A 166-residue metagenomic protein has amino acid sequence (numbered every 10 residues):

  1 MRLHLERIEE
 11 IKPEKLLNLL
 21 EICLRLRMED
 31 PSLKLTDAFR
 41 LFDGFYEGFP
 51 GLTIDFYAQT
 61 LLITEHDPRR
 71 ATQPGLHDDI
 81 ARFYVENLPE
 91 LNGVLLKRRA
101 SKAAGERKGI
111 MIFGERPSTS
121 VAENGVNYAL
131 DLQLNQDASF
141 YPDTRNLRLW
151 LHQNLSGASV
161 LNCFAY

Functional and structural regions predicted by a protein language model:
M1-A58, H66: Non-catalytic accessory regions of SAM-dependent methyltransferases
E47-G48, L52-D55, A71, L76-R145 (+2 more regions): Non-catalytic substrate-recognition/targeting regions of SAM-dependent transferases
L62-Q73: A short interface-forming secondary-structure element
E65, R98, F164: Short beta-strand/turn micro-motifs composed of small residues that flank or help shape donor/cofactor-binding pockets
S156-Y166: Conserved class I S-adenosyl-L-methionine
